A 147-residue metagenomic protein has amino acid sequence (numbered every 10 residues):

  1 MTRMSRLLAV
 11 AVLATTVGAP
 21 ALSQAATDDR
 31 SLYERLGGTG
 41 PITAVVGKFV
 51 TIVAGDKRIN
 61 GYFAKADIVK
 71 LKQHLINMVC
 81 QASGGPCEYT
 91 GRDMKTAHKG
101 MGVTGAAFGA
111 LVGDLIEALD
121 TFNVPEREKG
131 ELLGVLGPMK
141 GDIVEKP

Functional and structural regions predicted by a protein language model:
M1, A14-T15, A26, Y89: Intrinsically disordered/low-complexity terminal segments and short unstructured peptides
M1-A11: Bacterial N-terminal signal peptides that target proteins for export
A9-A19: Bacterial N-terminal signal peptides
L22-P147: Core of compact, soluble alpha-helical bundle domains
